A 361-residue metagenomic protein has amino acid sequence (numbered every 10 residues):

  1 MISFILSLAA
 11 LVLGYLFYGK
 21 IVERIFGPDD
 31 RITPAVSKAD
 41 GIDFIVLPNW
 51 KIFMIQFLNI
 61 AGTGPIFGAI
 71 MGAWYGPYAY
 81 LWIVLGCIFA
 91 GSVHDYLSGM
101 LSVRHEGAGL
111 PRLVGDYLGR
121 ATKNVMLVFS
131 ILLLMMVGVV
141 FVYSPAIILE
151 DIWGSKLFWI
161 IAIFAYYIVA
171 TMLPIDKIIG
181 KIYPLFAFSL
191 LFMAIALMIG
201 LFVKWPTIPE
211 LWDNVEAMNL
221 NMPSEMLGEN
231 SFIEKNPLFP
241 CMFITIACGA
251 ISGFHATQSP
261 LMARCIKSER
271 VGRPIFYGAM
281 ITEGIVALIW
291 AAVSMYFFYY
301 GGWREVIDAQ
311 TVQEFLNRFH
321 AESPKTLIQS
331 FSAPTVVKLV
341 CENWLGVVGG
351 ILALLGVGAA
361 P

Functional and structural regions predicted by a protein language model:
S7-G19, S130, L134-G138, A170 (+2 more regions): Selective recognition of specific alpha-helical transmembrane segments in multi-pass small-molecule
A10-I66: Membrane-interface "cap" regions at the ends of multi-pass membrane proteins
A10-L11, Y15, F57, A90-E106 (+3 more regions): Helix-loop-helix module between adjacent transmembrane segments
N49-V84, Q258, V271-G272: Transmembrane helix-boundary motif of multi-pass solute transporters/channels
P65, L110, L173-A187, F254-W290 (+1 more regions): Hydrophobic, small-residue-rich membrane helices and short re-entrant helix-turn-helix hairpins that build
G72-Y78, V103-G109, D116-A121, M262-R273: Juxtamembrane helix-boundary/capping and inter-helix hinge elements in multi-pass membrane proteins
G138, V142, A146-I161, A170-T171 (+2 more regions): Hydrophobic alpha-helical segments and their helix-loop junctions in multi-pass secondary transporters
F202-N214, A279-A360: Extracellular/periplasmic helix-exit of transmembrane alpha-helices
